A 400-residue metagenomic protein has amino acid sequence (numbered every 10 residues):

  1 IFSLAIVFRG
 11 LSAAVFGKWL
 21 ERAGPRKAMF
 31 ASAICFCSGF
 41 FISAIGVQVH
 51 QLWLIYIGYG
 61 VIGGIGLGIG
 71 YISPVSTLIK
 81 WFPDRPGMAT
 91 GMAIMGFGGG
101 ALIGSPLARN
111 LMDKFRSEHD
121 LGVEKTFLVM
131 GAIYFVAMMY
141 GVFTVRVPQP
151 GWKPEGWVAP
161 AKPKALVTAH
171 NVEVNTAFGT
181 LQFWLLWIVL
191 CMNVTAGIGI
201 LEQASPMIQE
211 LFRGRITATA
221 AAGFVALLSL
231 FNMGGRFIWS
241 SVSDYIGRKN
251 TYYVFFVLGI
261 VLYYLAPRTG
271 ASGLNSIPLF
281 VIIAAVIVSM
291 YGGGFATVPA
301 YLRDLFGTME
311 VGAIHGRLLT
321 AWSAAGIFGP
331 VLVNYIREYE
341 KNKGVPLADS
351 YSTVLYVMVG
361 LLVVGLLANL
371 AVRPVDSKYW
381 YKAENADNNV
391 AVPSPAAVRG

Functional and structural regions predicted by a protein language model:
S3-K18, A226-W239: Central cavity-lining transmembrane alpha-helices of secondary-active solute carriers, predominantly the Major
L11-L52, S243, K249: Conserved MFS/SLC helix-loop-helix module at the cytosolic interface between two early adjacent transmembrane helices
I34-Q48, L258-G273: C-terminal ends and interior cores of transmembrane alpha-helices in multi-pass membrane transporters/permeases
G39, L52-I69, C191, I277-G293: Hydrophobic core of transmembrane alpha-helices in multi-pass small-molecule transporters, especially MFS/SLC-type
G68-F82, A89-T90, A204, G293-F306: Intracellular juxtamembrane helix-capping segments at the cytosolic ends of symmetry-related transmembrane helices
P83-P106, G316-P330: Glycine-rich segments within core transmembrane alpha-helices of 12-TM secondary carriers
S105, N175-S240, P299, G326-N334: Extracytoplasmic gate region of multi-pass secondary transporters
E124-T144, S352-A371: Symmetry-related core transmembrane helices of the 12-TM Major Facilitator Superfamily/SLC fold
